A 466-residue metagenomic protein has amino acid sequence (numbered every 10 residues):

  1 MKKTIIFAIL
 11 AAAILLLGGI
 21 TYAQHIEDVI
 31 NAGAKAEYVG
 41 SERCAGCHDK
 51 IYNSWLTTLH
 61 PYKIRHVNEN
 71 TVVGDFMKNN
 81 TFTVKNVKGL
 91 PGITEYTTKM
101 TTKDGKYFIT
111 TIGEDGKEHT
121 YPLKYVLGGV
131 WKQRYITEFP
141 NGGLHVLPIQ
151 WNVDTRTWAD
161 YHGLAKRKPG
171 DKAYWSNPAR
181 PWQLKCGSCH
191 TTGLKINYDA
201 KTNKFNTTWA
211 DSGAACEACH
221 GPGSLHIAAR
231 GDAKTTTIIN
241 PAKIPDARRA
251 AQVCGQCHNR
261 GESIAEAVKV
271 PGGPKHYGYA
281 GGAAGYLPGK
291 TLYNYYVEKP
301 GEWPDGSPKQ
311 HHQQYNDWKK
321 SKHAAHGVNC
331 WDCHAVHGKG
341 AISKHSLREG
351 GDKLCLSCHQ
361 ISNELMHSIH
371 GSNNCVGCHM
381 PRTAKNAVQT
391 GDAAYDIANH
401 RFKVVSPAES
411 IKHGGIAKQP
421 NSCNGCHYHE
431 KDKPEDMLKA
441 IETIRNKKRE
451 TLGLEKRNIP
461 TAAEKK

Functional and structural regions predicted by a protein language model:
M1-T4: Positively charged n-region of N-terminal signal peptides that target proteins for export
A8-G18: Bacterial N-terminal signal peptides
G19-A23: Sec/Tat signal peptide C-region and signal peptidase I cleavage site
H25-D28, K35, K50-V130, R134 (+5 more regions): Primarily the internal scaffold of c-type cytochrome electron-transfer domains, especially repeated/multiheme c-type
G33-G46: Local sequence-structure signature of Cys/Sec-based thiol-disulfide redox active-site neighborhoods
F139, V146-P148, A179-G193: N-terminal export/assembly segments and adjacent metallocofactor-ligating motifs of anaerobic energy-metabolism
S176-A179, T202-N203: Flexible coil/turn and secondary-structure edge motifs
